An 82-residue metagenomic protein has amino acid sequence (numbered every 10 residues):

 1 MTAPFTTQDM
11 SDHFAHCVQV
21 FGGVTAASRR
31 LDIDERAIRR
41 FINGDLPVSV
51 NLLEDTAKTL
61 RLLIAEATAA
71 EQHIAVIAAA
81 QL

Functional and structural regions predicted by a protein language model:
M1-V20, E66: A short, Lys/Arg-rich alpha-helix, primarily the initiator
P4, E66-L82: Short, charged recognition helix plus adjacent turn of helix-turn-helix-like nucleic-acid-binding domains
A26-S28: Short alpha-helical "recognition helix" segments of helix-turn-helix
L31, I42, T56-A57, E71-I74 (+1 more regions): A general structural motif at alpha-helix termini
I33-P47: Recognition helix of helix-turn-helix/homeodomain-like DNA-binding domains that insert into the DNA major groove
V50-A69: DNA major-groove recognition helix of helix-turn-helix/homeodomain DNA-binding modules
